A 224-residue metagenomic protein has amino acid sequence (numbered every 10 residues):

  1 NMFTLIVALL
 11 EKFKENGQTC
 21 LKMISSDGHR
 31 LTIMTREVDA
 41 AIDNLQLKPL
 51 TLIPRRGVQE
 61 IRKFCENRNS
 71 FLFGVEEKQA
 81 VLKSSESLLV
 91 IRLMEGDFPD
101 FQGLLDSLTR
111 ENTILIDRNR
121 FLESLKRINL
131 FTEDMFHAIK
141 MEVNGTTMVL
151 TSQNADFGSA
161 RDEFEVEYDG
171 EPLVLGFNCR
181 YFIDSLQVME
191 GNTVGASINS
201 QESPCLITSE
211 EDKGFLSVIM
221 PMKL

Functional and structural regions predicted by a protein language model:
N1-L224: Structural preference for solvent-exposed beta-strand-turn elements and adjacent flexible terminal/loop segments within
